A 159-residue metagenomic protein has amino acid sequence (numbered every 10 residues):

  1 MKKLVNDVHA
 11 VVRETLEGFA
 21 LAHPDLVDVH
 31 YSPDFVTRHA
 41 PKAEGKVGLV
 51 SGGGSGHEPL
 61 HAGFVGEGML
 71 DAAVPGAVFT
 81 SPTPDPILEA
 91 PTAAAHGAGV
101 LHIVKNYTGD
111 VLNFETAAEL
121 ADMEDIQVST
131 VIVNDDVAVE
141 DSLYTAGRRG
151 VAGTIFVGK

Functional and structural regions predicted by a protein language model:
M1-L49: N-terminal amphipathic/basic leader segments beginning at the initiator methionine
K2, V47-G54, L70-A73, G99-T108 (+2 more regions): Short glycine-rich or small-residue beta-strand-to-loop segments that form or flank ligand, phosphate, metal/Fe-S
F35-E44, L88-A98: Glycine-rich phosphate/diphosphate-binding loops that line cofactor/substrate pockets in enzymes
E44-G52, H61-V74, V137-D141: Gly-rich Lys/Arg/Thr-decorated short loops/hinges at beta-loop-alpha junctions or inter-strand turns that position
H57, F64-G97: Glycine-rich oxoanion-binding loops at beta->alpha junctions
E58-H61, P84-L88, G109-E115, A138-D141: Short glycine/serine/threonine-rich phosphate/pyrophosphate-binding segments that cradle anionic phosphate groups
V111-D125, Y144: Short Gly/Thr/Asp-enriched flexible loops that form oxyanion-binding sites at enzyme active sites
V133-K159: Short alpha-helices
